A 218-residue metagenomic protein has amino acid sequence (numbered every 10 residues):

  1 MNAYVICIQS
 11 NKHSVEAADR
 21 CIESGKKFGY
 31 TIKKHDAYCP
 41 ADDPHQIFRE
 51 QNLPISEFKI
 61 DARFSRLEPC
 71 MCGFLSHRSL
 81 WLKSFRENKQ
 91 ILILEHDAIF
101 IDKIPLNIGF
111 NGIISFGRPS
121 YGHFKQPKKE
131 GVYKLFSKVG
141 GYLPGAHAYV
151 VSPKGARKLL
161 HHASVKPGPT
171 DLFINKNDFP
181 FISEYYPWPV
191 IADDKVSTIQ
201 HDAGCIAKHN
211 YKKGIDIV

Functional and structural regions predicted by a protein language model:
M1-L94, A98-V218: An acidic/histidine-cluster motif and surrounding catalytic segment that typifies divalent-metal-assisted enzyme active
